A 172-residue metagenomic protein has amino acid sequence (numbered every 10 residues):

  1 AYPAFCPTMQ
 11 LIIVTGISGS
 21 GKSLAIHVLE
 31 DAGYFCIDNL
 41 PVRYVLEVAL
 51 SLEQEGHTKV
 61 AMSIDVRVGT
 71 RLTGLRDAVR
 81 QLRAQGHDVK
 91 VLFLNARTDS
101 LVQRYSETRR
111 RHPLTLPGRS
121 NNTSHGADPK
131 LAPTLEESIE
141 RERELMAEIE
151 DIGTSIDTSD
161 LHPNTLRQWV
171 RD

Functional and structural regions predicted by a protein language model:
A1-T8: Short, Lys/Arg-enriched N-terminal segments with co-localized hydrophobic residues within the first ~10-30 amino acids
V14: Hydrophobic anchor at the beta1->P-loop junction of P-loop NTPases
I17: P-loop (Walker A) phosphate-binding loop of NTP-binding proteins
G21: Conserved glycine(s) of the Walker
A25-I26: Post-Walker A alpha-helix
A32-R80: Conserved nucleotide-sensing/catalytic segment adjacent to the nucleotide-binding pocket in NTP-handling enzymes
H57-K59, Q85-K90, E150-G153: Short glycine-/polar-rich loops that comprise or flank the Walker A/P-loop and associated switch/sensor motifs
V89-M146, T154-L161: A glycine- and Lys/Arg-enriched "phosphate-lid" helix/loop adjacent to the NTP-binding pocket of small-molecule kinases
